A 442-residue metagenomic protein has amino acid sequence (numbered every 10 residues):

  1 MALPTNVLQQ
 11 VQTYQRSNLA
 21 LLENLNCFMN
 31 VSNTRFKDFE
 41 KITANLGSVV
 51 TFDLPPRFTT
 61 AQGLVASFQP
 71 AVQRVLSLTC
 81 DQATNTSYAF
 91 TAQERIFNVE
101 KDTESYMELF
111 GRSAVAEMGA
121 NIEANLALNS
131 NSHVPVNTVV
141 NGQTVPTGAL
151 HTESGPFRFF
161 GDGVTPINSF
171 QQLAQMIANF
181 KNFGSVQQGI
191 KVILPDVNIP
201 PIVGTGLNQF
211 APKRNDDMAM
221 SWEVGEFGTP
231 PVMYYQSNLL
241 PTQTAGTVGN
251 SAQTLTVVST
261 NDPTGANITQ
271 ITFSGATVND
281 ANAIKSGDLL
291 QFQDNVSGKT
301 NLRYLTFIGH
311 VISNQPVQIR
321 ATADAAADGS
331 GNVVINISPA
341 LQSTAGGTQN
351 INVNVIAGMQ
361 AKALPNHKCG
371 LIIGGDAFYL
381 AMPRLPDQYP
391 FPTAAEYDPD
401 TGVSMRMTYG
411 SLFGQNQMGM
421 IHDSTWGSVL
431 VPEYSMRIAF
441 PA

Functional and structural regions predicted by a protein language model:
M1-C80: N-terminal "assembly arms/tails" that initiate or stabilize quaternary assembly in self-assembling proteins
A2-P4, Q93-R95, M436-F440: Long, position-biased, composition-driven segments near the start of the mature protein
A44-L46, P70-V72, Q82, V186 (+2 more regions): A short, structural micro-pattern
V50, L76, T86, V317-I319: Short beta-strand segments
T51-D53, S87-A89, I193: Short, conserved beta-strand segments within well-ordered enzyme catalytic domains that often line or immediately flank
T59-G63, T86-Y88, R95-V99, N416 (+1 more regions): Short active-site-adjacent helix-start/loop capping segments
Q73-D102: Short acidic, glycine/tyrosine-flanked loop/strand segments centered on an H-E-D-like triad
V99-A442: Core alpha/beta structural scaffold of self-assembling particle/tube/pore-forming proteins
